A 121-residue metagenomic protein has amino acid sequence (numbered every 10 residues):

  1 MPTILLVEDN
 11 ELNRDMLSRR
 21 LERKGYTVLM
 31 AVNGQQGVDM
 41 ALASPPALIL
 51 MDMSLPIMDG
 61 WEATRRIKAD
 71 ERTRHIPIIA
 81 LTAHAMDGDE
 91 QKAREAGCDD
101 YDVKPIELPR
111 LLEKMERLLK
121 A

Functional and structural regions predicted by a protein language model:
E8: Conserved acidic carboxylate
D15-R23: Charged docking surfaces used in two-component/phosphorelay signaling
G25-V32, M40: Short hydrophobic/Thr-rich beta-strand motif most characteristic of the beta2 strand and flanking loop of CheY-like
S44-L50, L55: Active-site beta3 strand of CheY-like receiver
P56, R74, M86: The feature encodes the CheY-like receiver
I106-M115: C-terminal output helix
